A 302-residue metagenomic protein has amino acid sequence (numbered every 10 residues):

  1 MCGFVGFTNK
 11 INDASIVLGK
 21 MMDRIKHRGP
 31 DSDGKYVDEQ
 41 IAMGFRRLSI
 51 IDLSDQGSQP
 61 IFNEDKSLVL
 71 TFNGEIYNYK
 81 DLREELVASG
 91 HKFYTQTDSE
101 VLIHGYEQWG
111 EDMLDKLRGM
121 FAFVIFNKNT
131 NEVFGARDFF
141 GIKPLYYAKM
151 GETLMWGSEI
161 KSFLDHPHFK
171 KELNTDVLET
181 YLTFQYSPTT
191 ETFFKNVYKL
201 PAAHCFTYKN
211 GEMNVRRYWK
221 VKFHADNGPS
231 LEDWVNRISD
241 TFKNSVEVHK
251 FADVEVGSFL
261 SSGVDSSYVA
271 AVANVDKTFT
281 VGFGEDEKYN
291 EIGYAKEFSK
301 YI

Functional and structural regions predicted by a protein language model:
M1-I302: Cysteine-centered catalytic environments shared across enzyme families
